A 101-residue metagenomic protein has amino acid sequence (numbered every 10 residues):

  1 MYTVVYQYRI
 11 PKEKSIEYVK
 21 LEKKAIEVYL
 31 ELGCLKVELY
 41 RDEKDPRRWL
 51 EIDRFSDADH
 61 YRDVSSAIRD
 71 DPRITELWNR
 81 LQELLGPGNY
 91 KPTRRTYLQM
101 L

Functional and structural regions predicted by a protein language model:
Y2-Y8: Active-site-flanking beta-strand signature of metal-NTP-handling nucleotidyl enzymes and homologous cyclase-like
T3, R48-L50: Short, surface-exposed coil-to-beta transition loops
R9, I52-R54: Short hydrophobic/aromatic beta-strand micro-patches that form the beta-sheet surface supporting nucleotide- or nucleic
R9-K20: Short, surface-exposed ligand-recognition loops at beta-strand->loop->(often short) alpha-helix junctions that present
K12, E43, D57-D59: Feature marks short, surface-exposed loop/turn motifs that line or immediately flank catalytic pockets and channel
K23-E38, R54-T93: An amphipathic, aromatic/His-enriched active-site/gating alpha helix that lines ligand/cofactor pockets
Y40-P46: A short beta-turn/loop motif at secondary-structure boundaries
R94-M100: Long, low-complexity, Ser/Thr/Gly/Pro-rich intrinsically disordered segments that act as flexible linkers and assembly
